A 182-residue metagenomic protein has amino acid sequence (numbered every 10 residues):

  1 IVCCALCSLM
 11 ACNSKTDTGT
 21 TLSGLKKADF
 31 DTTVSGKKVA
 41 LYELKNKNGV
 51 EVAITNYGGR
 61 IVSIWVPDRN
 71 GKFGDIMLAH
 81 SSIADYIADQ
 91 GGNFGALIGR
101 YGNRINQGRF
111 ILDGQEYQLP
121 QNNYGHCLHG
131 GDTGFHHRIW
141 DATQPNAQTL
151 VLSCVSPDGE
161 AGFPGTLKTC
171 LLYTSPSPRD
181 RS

Functional and structural regions predicted by a protein language model:
I1-L6: Sec-dependent N-terminal signal peptides
M10-A11: C-terminal motif of bacterial Sec signal peptides marking the signal peptidase cleavage site
S14: Short, conserved catalytic or interaction motifs in soluble domains
G19-S23, K27-G36, V52-T55, G95-R104: Short linear motifs in intrinsically disordered
T20-K38, K45, R109, E116-L172: Extended, loop-rich substrate-binding clefts of extracytoplasmic carbohydrate-active enzymes
F30-H80, Q107-E116: Beta-strand-rich N-terminal accessory domains
K72-F135: Active-site loop/turn microenvironments that scaffold catalytic and metal-binding pockets
T174-D180: Conserved small/polar residues in nucleotide/adenosyl-binding loops
